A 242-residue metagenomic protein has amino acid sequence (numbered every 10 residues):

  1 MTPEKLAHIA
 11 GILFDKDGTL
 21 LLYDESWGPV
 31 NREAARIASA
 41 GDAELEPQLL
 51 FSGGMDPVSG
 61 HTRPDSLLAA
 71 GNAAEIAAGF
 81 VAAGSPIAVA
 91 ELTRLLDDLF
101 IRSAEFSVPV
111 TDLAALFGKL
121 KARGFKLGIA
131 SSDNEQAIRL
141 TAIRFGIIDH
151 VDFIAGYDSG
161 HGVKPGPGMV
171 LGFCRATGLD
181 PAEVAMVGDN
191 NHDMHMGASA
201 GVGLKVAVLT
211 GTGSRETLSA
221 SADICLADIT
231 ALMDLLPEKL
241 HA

Functional and structural regions predicted by a protein language model:
M1-A10, E25, A40, G118-K121 (+2 more regions): Asp-based, Mg2+/Mn2+-dependent phosphohydrolase catalytic module
L6-A114, R123: N-terminal helical cap/lid subdomain that shapes the substrate entry/recognition surface in HAD-like hydrolases
